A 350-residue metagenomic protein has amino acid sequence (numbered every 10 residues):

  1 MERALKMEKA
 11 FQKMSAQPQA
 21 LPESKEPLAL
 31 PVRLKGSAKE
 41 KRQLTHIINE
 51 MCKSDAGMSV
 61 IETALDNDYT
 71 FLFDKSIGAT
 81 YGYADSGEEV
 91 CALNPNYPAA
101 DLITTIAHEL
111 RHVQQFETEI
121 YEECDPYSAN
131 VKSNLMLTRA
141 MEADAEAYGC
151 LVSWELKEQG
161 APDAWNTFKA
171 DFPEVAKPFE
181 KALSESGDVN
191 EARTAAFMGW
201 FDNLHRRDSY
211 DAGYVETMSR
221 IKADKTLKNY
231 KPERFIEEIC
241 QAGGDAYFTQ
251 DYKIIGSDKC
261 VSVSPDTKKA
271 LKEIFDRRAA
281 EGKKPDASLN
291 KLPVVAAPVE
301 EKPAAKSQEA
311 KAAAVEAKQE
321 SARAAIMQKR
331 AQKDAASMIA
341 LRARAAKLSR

Functional and structural regions predicted by a protein language model:
P22-E89, P98-A99, S288-K302: Auxiliary, metal-adjacent structural segments of Zn-dependent hydrolase domains
Q43-H46, A56, D101, T105 (+3 more regions): Extracytoplasmic/secreted proteins, especially bacterial periplasmic and envelope-associated proteins
C91-I106: Short pre-active-site segment immediately N-terminal to the catalytic Zn-binding motif
A100, F116-A143: Post-HEXXH active-site segment of zinc metalloproteases
T104-E117: Active-site recognition of the HExxH zinc-binding catalytic motif
K132-Y210: Metalloprotease/metallohydrolase-associated module, dominated by Zn2+-dependent proteases
E180-K311, V315-A322, I326, D334 (+1 more regions): Pan-zinc metallopeptidase signature
